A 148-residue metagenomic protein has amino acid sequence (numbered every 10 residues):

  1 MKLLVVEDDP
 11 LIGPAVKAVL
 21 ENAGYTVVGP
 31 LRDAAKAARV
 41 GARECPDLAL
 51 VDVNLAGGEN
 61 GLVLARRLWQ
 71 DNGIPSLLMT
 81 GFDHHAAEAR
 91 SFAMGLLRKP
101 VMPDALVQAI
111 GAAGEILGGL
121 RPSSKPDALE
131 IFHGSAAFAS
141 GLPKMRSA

Functional and structural regions predicted by a protein language model:
D9-G29: Two-component/phosphorelay signaling modules centered on CheY-like receiver
K17, P30-L48: Acidic, metal-coordinating helix/loop segments flanking the phosphotransfer/catalytic sites of two-component signaling
D33, E59-V63: Acidic catalytic/metal-coordinating carboxylates
D52-V53: Active-site residues of response regulator receiver
L62-I74: Short amphipathic alpha-helix used as the core "switch/output" element in two-component signaling
M79-T80: Hydrophobic/aromatic residues positioned on beta-strands within the core alpha/beta folds
M102, G111: Receiver (REC) domain switch/active-site region of two-component response regulators
Q108, E115-A148: CheY-like receiver
